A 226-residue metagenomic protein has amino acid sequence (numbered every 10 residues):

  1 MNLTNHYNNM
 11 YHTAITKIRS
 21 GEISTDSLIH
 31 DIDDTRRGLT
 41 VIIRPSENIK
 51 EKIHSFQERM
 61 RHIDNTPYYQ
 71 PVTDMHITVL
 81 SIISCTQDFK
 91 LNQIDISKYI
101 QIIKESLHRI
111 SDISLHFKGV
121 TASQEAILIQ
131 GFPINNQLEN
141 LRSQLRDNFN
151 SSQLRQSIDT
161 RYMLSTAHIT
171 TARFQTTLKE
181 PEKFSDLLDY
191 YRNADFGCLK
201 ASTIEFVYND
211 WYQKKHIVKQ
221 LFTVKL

Functional and structural regions predicted by a protein language model:
M1-L226: Histidine-dependent nucleotide/RNA phosphoesterase domain, centered on the 2H-phosphoesterase fold with its duplicated
